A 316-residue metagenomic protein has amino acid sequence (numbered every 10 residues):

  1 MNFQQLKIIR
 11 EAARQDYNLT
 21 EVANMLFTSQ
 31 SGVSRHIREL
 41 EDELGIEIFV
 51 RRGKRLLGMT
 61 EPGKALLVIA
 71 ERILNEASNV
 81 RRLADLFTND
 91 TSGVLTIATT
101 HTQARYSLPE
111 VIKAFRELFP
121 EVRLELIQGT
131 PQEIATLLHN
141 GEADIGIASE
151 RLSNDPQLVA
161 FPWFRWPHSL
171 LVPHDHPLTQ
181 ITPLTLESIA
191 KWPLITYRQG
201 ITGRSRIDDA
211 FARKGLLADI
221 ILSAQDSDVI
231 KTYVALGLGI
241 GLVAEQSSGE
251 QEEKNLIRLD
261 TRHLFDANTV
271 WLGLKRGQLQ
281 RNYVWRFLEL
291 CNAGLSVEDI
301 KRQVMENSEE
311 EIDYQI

Functional and structural regions predicted by a protein language model:
M1-S31, H36: N-terminal short secondary-structure element
E41-E61: A short LG(V/I)-centered, amphipathic sequence patch enriched for acidic residue(s) preceding the LG motif
T88, S92-N154, L217, S223-A224: Central regulatory/effector-binding core of bacterial HTH transcription factors
S107, R258-K301: A late-sequence structural motif
L118, G129-W192, E245-Q251, D266: Acidic, Gly/Pro-rich loop/turn segments at junctions of secondary structure
T130-A143, S149, T202-L259, Y314-Q315: Hydrophobic hinge/microswitch elements
D155-F161, R165-W166, S188, D228-G277: Beta-alpha-beta core module
L178-T179, P193-K214, Q280-E289, L295-S308: Secondary-structure junction motif
